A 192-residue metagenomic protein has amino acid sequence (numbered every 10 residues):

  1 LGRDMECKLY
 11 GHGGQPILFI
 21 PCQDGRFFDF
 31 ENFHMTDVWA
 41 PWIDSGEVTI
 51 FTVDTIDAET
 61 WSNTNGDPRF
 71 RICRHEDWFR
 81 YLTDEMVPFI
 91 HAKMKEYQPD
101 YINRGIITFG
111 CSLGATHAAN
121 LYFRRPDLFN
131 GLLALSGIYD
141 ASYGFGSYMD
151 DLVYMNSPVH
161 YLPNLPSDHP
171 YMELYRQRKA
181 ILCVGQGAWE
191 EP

Functional and structural regions predicted by a protein language model:
L1-P192: Non-catalytic cap/lid and distal C-terminal segments of serine-dependent acyl enzymes
